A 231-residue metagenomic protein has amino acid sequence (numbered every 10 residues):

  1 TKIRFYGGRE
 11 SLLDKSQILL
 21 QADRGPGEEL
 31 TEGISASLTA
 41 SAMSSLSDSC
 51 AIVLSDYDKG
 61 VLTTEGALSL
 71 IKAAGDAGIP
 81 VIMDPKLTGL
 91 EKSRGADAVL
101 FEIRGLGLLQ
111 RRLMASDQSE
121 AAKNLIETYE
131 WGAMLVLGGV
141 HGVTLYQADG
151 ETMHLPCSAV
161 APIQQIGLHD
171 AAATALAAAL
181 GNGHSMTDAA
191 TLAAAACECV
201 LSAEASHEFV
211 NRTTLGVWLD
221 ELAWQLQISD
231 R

Functional and structural regions predicted by a protein language model:
T1-V53, E208-D230: Conserved N-terminal subdomain of the carbohydrate kinase-like
I3, I52-S55, E102, D170 (+1 more regions): Conserved structural-core and active-site-/substrate-pathway-adjacent residues in large, well-folded domains of enzymes
Q21-D23, C50-L54, I82, L100 (+1 more regions): Structural motif
D23-P26, S55-Y57, R104-L109: Short, basic, glycine/proline-bearing loop/turn elements
E29, D48, E65-P80, P85-G95 (+2 more regions): Conserved phosphate-binding/catalytic region of the ribokinase-like
A51-L54, G60-L62, A67: Long hydrophobic segments that form regular secondary structure
Y57-G60, L87, G105-L106, V140-H141: Short glycine-rich anion-binding loops that position phosphate/pyrophosphate groups of nucleotides and phosphorylated
A96-R104: Non-cysteine beta-strand/loop elements that form the S-adenosyl-L-methionine
